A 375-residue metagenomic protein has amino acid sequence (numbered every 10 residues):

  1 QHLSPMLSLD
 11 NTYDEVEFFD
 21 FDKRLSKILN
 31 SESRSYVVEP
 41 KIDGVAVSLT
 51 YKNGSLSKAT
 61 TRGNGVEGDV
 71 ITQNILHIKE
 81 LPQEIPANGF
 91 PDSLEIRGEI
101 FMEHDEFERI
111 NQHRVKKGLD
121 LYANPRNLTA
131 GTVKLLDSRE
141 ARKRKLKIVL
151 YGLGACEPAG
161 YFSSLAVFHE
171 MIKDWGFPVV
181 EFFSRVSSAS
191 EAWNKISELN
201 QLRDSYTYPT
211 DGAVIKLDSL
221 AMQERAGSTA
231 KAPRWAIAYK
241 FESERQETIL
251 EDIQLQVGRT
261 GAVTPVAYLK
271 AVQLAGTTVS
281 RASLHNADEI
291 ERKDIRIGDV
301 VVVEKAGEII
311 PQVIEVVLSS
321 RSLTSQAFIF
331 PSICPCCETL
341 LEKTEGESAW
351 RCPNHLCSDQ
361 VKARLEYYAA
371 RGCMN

Functional and structural regions predicted by a protein language model:
Q1-N375: RNA/tRNA-interacting regions in translation and RNA-turnover enzymes
